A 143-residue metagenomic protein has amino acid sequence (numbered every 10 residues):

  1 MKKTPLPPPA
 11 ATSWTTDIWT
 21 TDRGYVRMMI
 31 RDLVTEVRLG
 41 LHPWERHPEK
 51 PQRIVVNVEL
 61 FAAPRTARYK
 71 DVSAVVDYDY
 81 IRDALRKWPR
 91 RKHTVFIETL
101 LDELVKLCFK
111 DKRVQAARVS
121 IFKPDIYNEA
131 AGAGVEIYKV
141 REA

Functional and structural regions predicted by a protein language model:
M1-A143: N-terminal, polar/charged subdomain of small-to-medium soluble alpha/beta proteins
